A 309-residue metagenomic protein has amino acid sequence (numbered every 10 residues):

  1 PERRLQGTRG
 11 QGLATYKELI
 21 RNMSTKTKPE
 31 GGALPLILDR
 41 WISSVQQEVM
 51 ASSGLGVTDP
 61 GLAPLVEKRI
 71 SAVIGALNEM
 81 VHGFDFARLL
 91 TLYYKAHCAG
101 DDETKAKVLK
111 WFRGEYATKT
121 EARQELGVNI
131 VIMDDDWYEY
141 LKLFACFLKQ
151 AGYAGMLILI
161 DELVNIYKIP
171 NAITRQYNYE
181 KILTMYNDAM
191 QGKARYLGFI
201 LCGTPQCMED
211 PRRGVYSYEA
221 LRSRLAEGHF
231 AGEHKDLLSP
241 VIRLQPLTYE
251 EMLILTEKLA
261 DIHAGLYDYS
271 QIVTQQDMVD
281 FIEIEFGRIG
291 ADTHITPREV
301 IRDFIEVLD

Functional and structural regions predicted by a protein language model:
P1-A151: P-loop NTPase nucleotide-binding core
Q6-R9, V164-N165, T204-E209, L247-M252 (+1 more regions): Conserved nucleotide-binding/hydrolysis micro-motifs of P-loop NTPases
Q11-N22, N178-K181, M185, E251-L259: Alpha-helical scaffold elements adjacent to nucleotide-binding pockets in ATP/GTP-utilizing enzyme cores
N22-M23, K28, I37-W41, D210-G232: Acidic, Ser/Thr-rich peripheral helices and adjacent loops at domain boundaries
L92-K110, A231-K235, Q245-D309: C-terminal alpha-helical "lid" subdomain
A151-G155, T174-G228: Sensor-1/coupling segment of RecA-like P-loop NTPase cores
G152-T174: Conserved P-loop NTPase "ATPase switch" module shared by AAA+ and STAND
R195-L197, E233-P240: Short glycine-/polar-rich loops that comprise or flank the Walker A/P-loop and associated switch/sensor motifs
